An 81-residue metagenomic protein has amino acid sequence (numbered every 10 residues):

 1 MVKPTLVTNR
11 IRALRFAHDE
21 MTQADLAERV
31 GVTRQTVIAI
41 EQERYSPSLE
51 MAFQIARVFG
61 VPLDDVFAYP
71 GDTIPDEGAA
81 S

Functional and structural regions predicted by a protein language model:
M1, R57, F67-S81: Short, charged recognition helix plus adjacent turn of helix-turn-helix-like nucleic-acid-binding domains
R10-R29: Short basic helix-loop element that most often maps to the first helix and adjoining turn of HTH DNA-binding modules
R12, I38-A39, F67: Key DNA-contacting residues within the recognition helix of helix-turn-helix
R15, E41, P70: DNA major-groove recognition helix of helix-turn-helix
G31-S46: Recognition helix of helix-turn-helix/homeodomain-like DNA-binding domains that insert into the DNA major groove
E50-D65: DNA major-groove recognition helix of helix-turn-helix/homeodomain DNA-binding modules
